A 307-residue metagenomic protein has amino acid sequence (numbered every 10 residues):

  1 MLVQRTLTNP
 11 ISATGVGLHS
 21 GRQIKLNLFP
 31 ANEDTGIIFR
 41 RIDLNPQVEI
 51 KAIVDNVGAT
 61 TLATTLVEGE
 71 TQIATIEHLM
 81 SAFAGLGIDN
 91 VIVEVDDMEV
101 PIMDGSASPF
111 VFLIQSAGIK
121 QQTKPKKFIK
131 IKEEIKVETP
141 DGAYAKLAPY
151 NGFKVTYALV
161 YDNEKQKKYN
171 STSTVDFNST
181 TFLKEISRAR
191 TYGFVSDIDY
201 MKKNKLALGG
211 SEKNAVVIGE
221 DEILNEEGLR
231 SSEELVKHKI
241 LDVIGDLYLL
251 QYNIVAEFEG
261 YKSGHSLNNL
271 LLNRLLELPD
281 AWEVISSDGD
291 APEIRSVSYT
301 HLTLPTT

Functional and structural regions predicted by a protein language model:
M1-D89, E94-L302: C-terminal regulatory domains involved in ligand/effector binding and gene-expression control
T303-T307: A short, hydrophobic C-terminal helix/tail in secreted or cell-surface proteins
